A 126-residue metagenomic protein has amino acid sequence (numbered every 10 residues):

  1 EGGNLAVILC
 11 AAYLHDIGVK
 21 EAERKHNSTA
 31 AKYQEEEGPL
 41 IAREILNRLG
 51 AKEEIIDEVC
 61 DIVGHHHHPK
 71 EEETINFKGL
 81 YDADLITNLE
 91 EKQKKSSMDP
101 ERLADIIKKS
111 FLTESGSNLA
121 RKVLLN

Functional and structural regions predicted by a protein language model:
E1-L9, G38, A42-L49: Alpha-helical phosphate/pyrophosphate-handling elements in metalloenzyme active cores
E1-N4, L14, A51, H67-N126: Divalent metal-dependent phosphate-bond-processing catalytic cores, especially two-metal-ion Mg2+/Mn2+ enzymes that act
A6-H26, G38, C60-H67, D84: His-Asp-centered metal-binding catalytic motifs of divalent-metal-dependent phosphohydrolases/nucleases
D16-I17, E23, R43-N47, N88 (+1 more regions): Charged, amphipathic alpha-helical interaction segments
K25-H26, R48, K94: Residue-level detector of alpha-helical segments with a strong bias toward transmembrane helices and their helix-loop
T29-Q34: Alpha-helix N-cap and loop-to-helix initiation/capping positions
